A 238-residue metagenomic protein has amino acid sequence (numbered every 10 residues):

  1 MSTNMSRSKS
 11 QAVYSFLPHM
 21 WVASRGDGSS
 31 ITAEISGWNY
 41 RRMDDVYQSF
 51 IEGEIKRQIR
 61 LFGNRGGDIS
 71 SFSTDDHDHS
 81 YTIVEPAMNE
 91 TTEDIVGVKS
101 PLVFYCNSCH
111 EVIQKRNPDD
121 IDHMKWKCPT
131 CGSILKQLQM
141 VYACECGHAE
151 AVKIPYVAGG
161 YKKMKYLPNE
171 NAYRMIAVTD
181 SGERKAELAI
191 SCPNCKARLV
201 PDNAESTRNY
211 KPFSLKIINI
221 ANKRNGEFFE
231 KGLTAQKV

Functional and structural regions predicted by a protein language model:
M1-K56, G160-V238: Charged, low-complexity interaction segments
M1-W126, T130-V141, A149, K153 (+1 more regions): N-terminal alpha-helical interaction blocks
Y105, K127, M140-A143, I176-D180 (+1 more regions): The −1 position to Zn-ligating cysteines in a subset of zinc-ribbon hairpins
P155-A158: Short active-site loop/helix that positions an aromatic residue
